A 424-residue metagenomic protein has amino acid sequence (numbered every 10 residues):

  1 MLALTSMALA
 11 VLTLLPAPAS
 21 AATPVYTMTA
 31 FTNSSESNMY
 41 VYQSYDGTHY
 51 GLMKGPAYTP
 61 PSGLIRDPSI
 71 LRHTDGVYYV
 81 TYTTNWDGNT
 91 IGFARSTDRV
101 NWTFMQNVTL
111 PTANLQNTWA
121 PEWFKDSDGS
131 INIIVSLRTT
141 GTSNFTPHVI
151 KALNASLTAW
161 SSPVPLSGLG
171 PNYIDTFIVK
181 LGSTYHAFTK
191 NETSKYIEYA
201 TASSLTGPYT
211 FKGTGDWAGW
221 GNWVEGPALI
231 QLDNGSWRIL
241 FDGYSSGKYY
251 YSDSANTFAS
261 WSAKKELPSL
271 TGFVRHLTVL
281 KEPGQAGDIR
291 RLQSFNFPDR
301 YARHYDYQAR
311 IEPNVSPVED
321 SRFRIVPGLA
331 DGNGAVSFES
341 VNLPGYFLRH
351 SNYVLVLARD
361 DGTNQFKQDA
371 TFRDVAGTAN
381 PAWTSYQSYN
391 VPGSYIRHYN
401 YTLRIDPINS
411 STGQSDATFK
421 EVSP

Functional and structural regions predicted by a protein language model:
M1-A21: Secretory targeting and sorting signals
A22, Q285-Q308, R324-V354, R373-T402 (+1 more regions): Extracellular glycan-recognition/adhesion modules and their associated mucin-like linkers
A22-I289, R324, D369-R373, T378-T384 (+1 more regions): Carbohydrate-active catalytic/glycan-binding domains of CAZyme proteins, especially the secreted or lumenal ectodomains
A30-N38, D46, N296-R300, Y307 (+4 more regions): Short polar catalytic/cofactor-binding loops
L205-T206, S245, A255-F258, Y307 (+4 more regions): Acidic glycine-/aspartate-rich tracts in secreted/extracellular proteins
S269-L270, I405-S411: Short, exposed beta-strand-loop hairpins at the edges of beta-sheets in extracellular/periplasmic proteins
P317-R322, T363-D374, S410-S423: Short amphipathic alpha-helical linker/capping segments at the junctions of internal repeats and modular domains
